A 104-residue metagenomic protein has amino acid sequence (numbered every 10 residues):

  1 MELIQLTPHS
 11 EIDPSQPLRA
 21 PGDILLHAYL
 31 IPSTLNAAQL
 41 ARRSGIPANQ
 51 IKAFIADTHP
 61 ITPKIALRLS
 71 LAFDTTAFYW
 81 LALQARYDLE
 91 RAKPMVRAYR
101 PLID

Functional and structural regions predicted by a protein language model:
M1-S33, L102: N-terminal flexible/basic segments that precede or flank functional cores
N36-R43, L69: Short alpha-helical "recognition helix" segments of helix-turn-helix
A38, N49, F78: Key DNA-contact positions within bacterial/archaeal DNA-binding proteins
G45-I61, R68-S70: Recognition helix of helix-turn-helix/homeodomain-like DNA-binding domains that insert into the DNA major groove
T58-K64, D88-A92: Short, solvent-exposed alpha-helical "recognition" segments
K64-A82: DNA major-groove recognition helix of helix-turn-helix/homeodomain DNA-binding modules
F78-D104: Short, charged recognition helix plus adjacent turn of helix-turn-helix-like nucleic-acid-binding domains
